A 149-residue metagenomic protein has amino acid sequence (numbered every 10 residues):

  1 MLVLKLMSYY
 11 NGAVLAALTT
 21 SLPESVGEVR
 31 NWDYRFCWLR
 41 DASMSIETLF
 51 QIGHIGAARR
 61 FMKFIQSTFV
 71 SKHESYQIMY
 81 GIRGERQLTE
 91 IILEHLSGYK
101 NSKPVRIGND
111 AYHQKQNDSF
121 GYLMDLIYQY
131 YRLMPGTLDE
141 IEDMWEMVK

Functional and structural regions predicted by a protein language model:
M1-K149: Acidic, mature catalytic/reactive cores of soluble proteins
